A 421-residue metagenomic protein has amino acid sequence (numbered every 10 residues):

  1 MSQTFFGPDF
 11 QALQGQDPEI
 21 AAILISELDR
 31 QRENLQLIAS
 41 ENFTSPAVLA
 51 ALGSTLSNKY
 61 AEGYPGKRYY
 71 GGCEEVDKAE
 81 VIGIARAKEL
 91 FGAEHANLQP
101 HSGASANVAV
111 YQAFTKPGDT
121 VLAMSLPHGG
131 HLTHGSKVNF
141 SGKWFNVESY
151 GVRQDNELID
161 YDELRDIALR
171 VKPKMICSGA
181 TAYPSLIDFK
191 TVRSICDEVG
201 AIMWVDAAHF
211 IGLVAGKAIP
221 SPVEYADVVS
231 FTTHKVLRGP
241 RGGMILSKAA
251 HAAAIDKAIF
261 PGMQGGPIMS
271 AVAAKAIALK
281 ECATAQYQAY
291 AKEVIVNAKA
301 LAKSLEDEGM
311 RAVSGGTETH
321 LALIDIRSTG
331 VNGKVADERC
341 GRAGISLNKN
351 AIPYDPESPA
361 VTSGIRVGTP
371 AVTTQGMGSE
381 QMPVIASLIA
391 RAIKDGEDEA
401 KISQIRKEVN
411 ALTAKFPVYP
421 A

Functional and structural regions predicted by a protein language model:
S2-P18, N297, P359-A421: PLP-dependent enzyme catalytic core of the Aspartate aminotransferase-like
S2-V48, A61, E75: N-terminal amphipathic, basic-rich helices that act as targeting or association modules
Q3-T4, E27-E33, K59-P65, P173 (+5 more regions): Short acidic (Asp/Glu) and glycine-rich catalytic loops that position anionic groups and cofactors
E33-F43, A47, S54-I82, A180-T181 (+1 more regions): A glycine-/small-polar-enriched, mobile loop at the entrance of the PLP active site in fold-type I
N34, A39, P65-G66, E94-A96 (+6 more regions): Flexible, glycine/charged-enriched surface loops at secondary-structure junctions
A51, A61-S105, E408: Conserved N-terminal alpha-helix of the aminotransferase class I/II PLP-enzyme fold
I82, R86-G309, T369: Conserved PLP-enzyme active-site core in the AAT-like
R311-G376: Conserved PLP-binding catalytic core of the aspartate aminotransferase-like
